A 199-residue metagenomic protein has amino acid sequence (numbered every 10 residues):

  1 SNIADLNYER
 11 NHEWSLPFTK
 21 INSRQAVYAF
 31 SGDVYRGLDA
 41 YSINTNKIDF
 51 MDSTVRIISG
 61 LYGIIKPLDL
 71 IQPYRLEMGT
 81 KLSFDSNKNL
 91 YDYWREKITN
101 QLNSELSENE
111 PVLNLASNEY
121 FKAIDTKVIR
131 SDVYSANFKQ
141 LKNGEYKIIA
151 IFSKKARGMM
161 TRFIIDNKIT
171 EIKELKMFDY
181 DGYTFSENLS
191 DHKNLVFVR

Functional and structural regions predicted by a protein language model:
S1-S42: Active-site helix-to-loop segments that bind/position phosphate- or nucleotide-bearing substrates and donors across
D33, Y134, L195: A broad, low-specificity signal marking well-ordered, structured residues that form hydrophobic/aromatic
A40-D191: Internal, well-folded beta-alpha domain core
H192-R199: Short, basic/aromatic-enriched C-terminal tail that caps enzymatic domains
